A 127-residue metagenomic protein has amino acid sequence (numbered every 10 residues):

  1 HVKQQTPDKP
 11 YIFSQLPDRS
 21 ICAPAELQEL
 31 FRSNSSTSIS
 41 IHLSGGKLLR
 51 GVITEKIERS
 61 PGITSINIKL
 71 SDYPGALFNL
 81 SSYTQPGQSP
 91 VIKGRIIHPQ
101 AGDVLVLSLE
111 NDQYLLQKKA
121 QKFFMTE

Functional and structural regions predicted by a protein language model:
H1-E127: N-terminal prosegments of processed precursors
